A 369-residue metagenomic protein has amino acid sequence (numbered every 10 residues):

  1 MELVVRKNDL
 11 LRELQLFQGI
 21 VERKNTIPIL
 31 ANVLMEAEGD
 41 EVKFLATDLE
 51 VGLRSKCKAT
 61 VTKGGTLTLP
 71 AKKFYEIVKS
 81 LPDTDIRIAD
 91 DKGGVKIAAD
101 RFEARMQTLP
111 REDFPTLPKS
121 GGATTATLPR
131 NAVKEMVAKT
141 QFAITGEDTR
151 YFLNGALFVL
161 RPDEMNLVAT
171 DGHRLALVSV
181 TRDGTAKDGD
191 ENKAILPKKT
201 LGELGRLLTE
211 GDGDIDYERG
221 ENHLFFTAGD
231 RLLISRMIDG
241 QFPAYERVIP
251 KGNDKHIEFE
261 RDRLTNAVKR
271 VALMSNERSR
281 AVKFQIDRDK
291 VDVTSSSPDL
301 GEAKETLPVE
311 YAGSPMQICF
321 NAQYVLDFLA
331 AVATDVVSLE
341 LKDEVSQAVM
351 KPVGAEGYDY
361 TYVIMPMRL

Functional and structural regions predicted by a protein language model:
M1-L369: Structural preference for solvent-exposed beta-strand-turn elements and adjacent flexible terminal/loop segments within
